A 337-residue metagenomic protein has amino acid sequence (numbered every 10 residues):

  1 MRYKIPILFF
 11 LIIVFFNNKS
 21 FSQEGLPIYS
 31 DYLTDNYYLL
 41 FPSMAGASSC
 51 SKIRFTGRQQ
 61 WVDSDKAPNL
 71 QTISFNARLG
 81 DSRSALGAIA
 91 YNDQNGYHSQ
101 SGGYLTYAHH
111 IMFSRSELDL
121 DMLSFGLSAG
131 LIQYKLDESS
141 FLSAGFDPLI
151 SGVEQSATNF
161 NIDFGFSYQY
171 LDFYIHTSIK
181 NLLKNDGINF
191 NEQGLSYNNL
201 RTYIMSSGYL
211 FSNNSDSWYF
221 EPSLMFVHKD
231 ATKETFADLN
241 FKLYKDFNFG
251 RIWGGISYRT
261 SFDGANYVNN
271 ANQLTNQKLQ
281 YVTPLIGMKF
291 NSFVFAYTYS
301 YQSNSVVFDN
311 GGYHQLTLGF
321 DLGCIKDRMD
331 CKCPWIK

Functional and structural regions predicted by a protein language model:
R2-P6, E24-G25: Short, basic/polar N-terminal leader/transit segment immediately after the initiator methionine
K4-F16: Sec-dependent N-terminal signal peptides
F16-S22: Sec/Tat signal peptide C-region and signal peptidase I cleavage site
Q23-K337: Subset of outer-membrane beta-barrel
